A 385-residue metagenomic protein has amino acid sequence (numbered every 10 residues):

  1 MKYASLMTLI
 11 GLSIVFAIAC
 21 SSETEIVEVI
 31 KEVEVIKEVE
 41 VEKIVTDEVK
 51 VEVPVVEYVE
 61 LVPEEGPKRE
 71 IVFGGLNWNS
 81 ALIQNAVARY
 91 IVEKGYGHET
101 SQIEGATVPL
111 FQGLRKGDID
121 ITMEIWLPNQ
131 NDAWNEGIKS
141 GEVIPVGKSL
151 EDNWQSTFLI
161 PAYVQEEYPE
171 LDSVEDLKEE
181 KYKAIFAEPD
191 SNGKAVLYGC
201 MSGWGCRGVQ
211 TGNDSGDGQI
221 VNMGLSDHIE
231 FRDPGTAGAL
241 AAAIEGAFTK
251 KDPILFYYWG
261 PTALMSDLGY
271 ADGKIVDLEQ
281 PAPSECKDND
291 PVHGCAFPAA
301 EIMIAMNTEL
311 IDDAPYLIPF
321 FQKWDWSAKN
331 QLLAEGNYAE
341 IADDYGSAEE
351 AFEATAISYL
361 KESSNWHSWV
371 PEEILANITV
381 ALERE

Functional and structural regions predicted by a protein language model:
F16-A19: C-terminal motif of bacterial Sec signal peptides marking the signal peptidase cleavage site
S21-E23: Bacterial signal peptide processing site
P54-F73, F186-K194, H367-V370, I378-E385: Immediate post-signal peptide segment of exported/extracytoplasmic ligand-binding proteins
E57, G66-S80, H98-I103, K194-Y198 (+1 more regions): Short, well-ordered beta-strand elements
K68, G208-H228, G238-K251, Y316 (+1 more regions): An extracytoplasmic/periplasmic, membrane-proximal ligand-sensing/linker region
G113, I119-M123, L197-P283: Ligand-binding pocket segment of bilobal, Venus flytrap-like solute-binding proteins
E142-C200: A conserved helix-loop-strand patch within extracytoplasmic ligand-binding domains of the periplasmic binding
Q155-E167, A300-D313, G336-Y338: A bilobed periplasmic-binding-protein/Venus flytrap-type ligand-binding module shared by bacterial periplasmic
